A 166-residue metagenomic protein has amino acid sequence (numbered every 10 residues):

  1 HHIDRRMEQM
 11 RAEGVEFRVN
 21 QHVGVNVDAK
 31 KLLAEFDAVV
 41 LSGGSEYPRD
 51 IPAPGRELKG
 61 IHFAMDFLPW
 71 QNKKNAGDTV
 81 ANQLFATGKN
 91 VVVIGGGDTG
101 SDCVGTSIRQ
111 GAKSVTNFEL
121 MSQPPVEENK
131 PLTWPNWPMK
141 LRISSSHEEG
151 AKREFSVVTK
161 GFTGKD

Functional and structural regions predicted by a protein language model:
H2-R49, H62, N72-A81, I108-D166: A Rossmann-like FAD-binding core segment of flavoenzymes
D37, K59, K89: Conserved acidic residues
L41-G43, P54, F63, I94-G96: Short glycine-rich loop/turn motifs that provide flexible caps or phosphate-binding loops at active sites
P52-P69: A short, gly/pro- and small-residue-rich
A53, N82-L84: Short secondary-structure boundary/capping segments
F85-G97: Beta1/beta-strand and adjacent pyrophosphate-binding region of the FAD-binding site in flavoprotein oxidoreductases
G100-S101: N-terminal Rossmann-fold NAD(P) dinucleotide-binding loop
